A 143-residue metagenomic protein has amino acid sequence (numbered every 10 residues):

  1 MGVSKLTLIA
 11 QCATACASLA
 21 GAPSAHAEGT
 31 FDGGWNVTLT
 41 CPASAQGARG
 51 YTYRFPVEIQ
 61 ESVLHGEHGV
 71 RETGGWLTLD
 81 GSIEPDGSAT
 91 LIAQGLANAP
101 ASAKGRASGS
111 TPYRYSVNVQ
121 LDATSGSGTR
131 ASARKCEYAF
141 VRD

Functional and structural regions predicted by a protein language model:
M1-C12: Bacterial N-terminal signal peptides that target proteins for export
A25-A27: Boundary at the C-terminal end of the N-terminal hydrophobic targeting segment
G29-D143: Central antiparallel beta-sheet cores of small beta-barrel/beta-sandwich binding domains
